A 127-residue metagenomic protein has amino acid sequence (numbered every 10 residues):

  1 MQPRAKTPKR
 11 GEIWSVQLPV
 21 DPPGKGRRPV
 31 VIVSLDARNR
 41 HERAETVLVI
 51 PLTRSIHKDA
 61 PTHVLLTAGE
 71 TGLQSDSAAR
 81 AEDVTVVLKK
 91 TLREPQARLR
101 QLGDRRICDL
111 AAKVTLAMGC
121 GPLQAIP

Functional and structural regions predicted by a protein language model:
M1-P3: Short alpha-helix capping/helix-loop boundary micro-motifs
K6, G69-P127: C-terminal terminal-subdomain/extension
P19-P23: Short, charged beta-turn/beta-strand-edge "cap" motif at the junction between a beta-strand and an adjacent loop
G24-G69: Compact nucleic-acid interaction/catalytic patches
